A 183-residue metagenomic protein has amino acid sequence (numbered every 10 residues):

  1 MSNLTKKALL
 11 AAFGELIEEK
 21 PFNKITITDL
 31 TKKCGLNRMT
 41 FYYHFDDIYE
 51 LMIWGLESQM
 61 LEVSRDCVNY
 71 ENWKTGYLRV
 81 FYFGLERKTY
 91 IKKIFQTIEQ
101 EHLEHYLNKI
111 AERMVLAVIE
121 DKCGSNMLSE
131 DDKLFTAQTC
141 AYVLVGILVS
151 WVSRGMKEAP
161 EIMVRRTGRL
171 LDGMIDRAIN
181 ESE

Functional and structural regions predicted by a protein language model:
M1-K20, K24-I27, K32-E183: Alpha-helical bundle regulatory/interaction domains
